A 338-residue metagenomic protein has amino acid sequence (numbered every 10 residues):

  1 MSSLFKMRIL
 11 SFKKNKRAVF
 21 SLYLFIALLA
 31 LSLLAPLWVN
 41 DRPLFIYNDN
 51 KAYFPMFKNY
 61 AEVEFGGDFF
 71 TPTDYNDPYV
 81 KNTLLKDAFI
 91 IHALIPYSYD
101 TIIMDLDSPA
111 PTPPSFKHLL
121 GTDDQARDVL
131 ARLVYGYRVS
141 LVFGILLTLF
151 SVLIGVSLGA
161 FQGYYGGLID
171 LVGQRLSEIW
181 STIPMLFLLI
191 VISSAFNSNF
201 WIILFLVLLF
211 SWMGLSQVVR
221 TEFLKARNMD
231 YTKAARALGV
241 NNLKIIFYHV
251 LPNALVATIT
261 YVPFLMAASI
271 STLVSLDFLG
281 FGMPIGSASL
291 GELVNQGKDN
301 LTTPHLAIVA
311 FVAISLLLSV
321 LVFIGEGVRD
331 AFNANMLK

Functional and structural regions predicted by a protein language model:
M1-V152, V156, F161, N300-V312 (+2 more regions): Gly/Trp-centered helix-boundary motif
T122-K338: Alpha-helical transmembrane segments of integral membrane proteins, especially multi-pass inner/plasma-membrane
